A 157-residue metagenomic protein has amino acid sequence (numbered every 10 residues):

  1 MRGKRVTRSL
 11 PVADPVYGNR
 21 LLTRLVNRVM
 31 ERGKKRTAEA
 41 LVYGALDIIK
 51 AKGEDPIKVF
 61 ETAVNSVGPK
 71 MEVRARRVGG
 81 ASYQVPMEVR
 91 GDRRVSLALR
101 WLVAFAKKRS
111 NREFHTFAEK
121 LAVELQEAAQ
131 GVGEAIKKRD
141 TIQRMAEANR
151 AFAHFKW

Functional and structural regions predicted by a protein language model:
M1-R32, R36-E39, Y43-W157: Strongly charged
